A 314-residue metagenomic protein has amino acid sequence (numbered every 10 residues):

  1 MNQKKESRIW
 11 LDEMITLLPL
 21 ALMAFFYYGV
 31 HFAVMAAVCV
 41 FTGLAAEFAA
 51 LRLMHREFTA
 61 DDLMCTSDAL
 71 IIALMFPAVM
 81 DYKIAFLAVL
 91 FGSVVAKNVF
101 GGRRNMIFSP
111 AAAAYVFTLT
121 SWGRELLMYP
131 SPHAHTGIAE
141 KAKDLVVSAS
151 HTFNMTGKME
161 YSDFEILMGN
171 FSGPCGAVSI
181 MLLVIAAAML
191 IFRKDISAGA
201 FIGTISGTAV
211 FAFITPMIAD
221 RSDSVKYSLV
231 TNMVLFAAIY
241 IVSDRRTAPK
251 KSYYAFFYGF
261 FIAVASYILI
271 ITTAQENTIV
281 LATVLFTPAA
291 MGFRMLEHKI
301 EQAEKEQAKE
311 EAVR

Functional and structural regions predicted by a protein language model:
M1-I9, T272-R314: Cytosolic-side transmembrane-helix boundaries in multi-pass membrane proteins
M1-L51, E306, E310-R314: N-terminal signal-anchor module of multipass membrane proteins
T16-M23, G43-E47, C65-L74, V89-S93 (+4 more regions): Hydrophobic, membrane-inserted alpha-helices
G29-F41, V79-L87, I166-I180, R221-V234: Structural signature of hydrophobic alpha-helical transmembrane segments
A45-E57, S93-R104, I185-K194, I239-A248: C-terminal ends of transmembrane helices
A60-C65, A69-E140: Membrane-interface helix-loop-helix junctions at boundaries between adjacent transmembrane segments
R104-V184: Long hydrophobic alpha-helical segments that form multi-pass transmembrane helix bundles in integral membrane proteins
I107, A111, V225-V234, Y254-F257 (+1 more regions): Loop-to-transmembrane alpha-helix initiation sites
